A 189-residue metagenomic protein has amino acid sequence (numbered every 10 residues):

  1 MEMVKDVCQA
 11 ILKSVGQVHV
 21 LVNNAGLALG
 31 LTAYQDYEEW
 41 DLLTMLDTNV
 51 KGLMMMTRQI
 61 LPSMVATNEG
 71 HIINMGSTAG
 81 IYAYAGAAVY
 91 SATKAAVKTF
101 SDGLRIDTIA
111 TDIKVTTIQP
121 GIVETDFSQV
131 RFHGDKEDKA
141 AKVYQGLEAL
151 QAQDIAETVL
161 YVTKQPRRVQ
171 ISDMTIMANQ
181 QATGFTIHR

Functional and structural regions predicted by a protein language model:
M1-D6, E39: The beta1-alpha1 cofactor-binding region of Rossmann-like NAD(H)/NADP(H)-dependent oxidoreductases
T32-Y34, E38-L43: Substrate-binding pocket helix/loop in short-chain dehydrogenase/reductase
Y34-Q35, Y84-A88: Active-site loop immediately N-terminal to the catalytic Tyr-X3-Lys motif of short-chain dehydrogenase/reductase
T57, T93: Active-site helix of classical SDR
S77: Residue(s) in the substrate-gating loop at a strand-loop-helix junction that position the organic substrate next
Y82, G103-I113: Active-site-adjacent segment of SDR/Rossmann-fold oxidoreductases
T117-G121, E137-F185: C-terminal helical subdomain
